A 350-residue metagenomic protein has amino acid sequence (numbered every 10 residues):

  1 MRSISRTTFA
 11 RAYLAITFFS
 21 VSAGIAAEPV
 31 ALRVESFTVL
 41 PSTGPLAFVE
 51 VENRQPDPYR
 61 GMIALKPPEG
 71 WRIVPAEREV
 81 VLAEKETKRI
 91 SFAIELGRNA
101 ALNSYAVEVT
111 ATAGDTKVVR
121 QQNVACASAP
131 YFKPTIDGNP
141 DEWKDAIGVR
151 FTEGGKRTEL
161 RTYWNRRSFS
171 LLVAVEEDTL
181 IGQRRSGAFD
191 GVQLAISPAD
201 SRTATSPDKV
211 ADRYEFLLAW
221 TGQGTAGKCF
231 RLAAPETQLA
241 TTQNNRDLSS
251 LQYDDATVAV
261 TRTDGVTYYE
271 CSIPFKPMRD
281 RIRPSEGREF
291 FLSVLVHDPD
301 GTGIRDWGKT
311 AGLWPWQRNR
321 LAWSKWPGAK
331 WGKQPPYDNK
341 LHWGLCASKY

Functional and structural regions predicted by a protein language model:
M1-F9, I94: N-terminal secretory signal peptides that target proteins for export/translocation
S5, L14-A15, I147, N165: N-terminal leader/targeting signatures
R11-S22: Bacterial N-terminal signal peptides
A27-F48, E79: Beta-sheet-dominated interaction scaffolds and their linkers
V34-T38, E50-Q55, F92-Y350: Structural preference for beta-rich elements and adjacent junctions enriched in aromatics
S42, K85, L102-N103: Beta-strand-connecting loops/turns
R54-G70: Short acidic, flexible loop segments centered on an aromatic residue
W71-R98: Intrinsically disordered, low-complexity Pro/Gly/Ser/Thr-rich segments with frequent PxxP/GP/PP motifs and embedded
